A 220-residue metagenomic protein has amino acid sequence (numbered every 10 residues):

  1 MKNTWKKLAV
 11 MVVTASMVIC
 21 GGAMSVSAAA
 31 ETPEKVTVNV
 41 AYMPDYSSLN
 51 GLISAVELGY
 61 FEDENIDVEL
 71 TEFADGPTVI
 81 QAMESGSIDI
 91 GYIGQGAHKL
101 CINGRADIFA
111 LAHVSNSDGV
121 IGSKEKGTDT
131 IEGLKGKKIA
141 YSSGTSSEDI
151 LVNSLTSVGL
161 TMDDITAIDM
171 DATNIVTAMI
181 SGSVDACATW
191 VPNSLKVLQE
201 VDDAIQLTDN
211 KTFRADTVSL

Functional and structural regions predicted by a protein language model:
M1-T37: Short, low-complexity disordered leader/linker segments with a strong preference for bacterial N-terminal type II
E31, S123-K138: Flexible hinge/capping segments at coil-to-helix
P33-V36, L100-A110, K196-N210: Ligand-binding "clamshell"
K35, P44-E72, L100-N103, D149-T156: Short, polar/charged alpha-helical segment
A55, G119-T128, D216-L220: A bilobed periplasmic-binding-protein/Venus flytrap-type ligand-binding module shared by bacterial periplasmic
I66-D67, E84-I93, G104-D107, K137-A140 (+2 more regions): Alpha-to-beta junction loops
A74-G76, G86, I90-H98, G104 (+3 more regions): Beta->alpha turn/N-cap motifs
Q95-G96, I168, N174-L220: Pocket-lining segment of extracytoplasmic ligand-binding domains
